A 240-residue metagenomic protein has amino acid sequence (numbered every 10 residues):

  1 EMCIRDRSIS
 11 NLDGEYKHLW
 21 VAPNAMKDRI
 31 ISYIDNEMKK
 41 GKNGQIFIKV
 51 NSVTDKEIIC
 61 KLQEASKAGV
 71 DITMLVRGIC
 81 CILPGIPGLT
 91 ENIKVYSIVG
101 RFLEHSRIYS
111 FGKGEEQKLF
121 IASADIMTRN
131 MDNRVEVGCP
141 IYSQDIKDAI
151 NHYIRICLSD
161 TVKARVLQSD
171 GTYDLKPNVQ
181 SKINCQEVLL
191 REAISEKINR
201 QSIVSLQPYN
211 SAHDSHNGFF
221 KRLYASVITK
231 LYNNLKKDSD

Functional and structural regions predicted by a protein language model:
M2-I4: Short, small-residue-biased leader/transition segments that mark boundaries at the very start of proteins
I9-H18, G41-N43: Gly-rich Lys/Arg/Thr-decorated short loops/hinges at beta-loop-alpha junctions or inter-strand turns that position
A22-D160, V166, L189: Substrate-recognition/specificity elements adjacent to catalytic centers across diverse enzyme folds
L158, L189, A193, K197-D240: Terminal interaction modules at protein C-ends
G171: C-terminal binding/interaction regions
P177: A structured phosphate/pyrophosphate-recognition subdomain
